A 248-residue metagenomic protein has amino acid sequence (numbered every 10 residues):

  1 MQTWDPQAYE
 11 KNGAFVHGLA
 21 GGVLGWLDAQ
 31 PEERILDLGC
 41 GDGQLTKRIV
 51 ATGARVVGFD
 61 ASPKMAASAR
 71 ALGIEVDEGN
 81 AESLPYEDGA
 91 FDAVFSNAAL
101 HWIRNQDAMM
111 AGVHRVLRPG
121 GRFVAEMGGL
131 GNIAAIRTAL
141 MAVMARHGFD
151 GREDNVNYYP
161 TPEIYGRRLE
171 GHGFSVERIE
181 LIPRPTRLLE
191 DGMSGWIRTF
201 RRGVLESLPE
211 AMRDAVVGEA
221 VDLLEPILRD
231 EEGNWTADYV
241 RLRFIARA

Functional and structural regions predicted by a protein language model:
M1-E33, Q44-R48, M65-S68: Conserved class I S-adenosyl-L-methionine
R34-L84, A93: Class I SAM-dependent methyltransferase SAM/SAH-binding core
A93-Q106: A short SAM/SAH-binding and catalytic strip from SAM-dependent methyltransferases
D107-R122: A short glycine-rich, Lys/Arg-flanked "PGG" loop and its adjoining helix->strand segment in the class I
R122-H147: Conserved class I S-adenosyl-L-methionine
Y158-H172: Short alpha-helix
H172, E177-E232: C-terminal helical/coil "lid" or tail adjacent to the Rossmann-like core of SAM-dependent
L242-A248: Core SAM-dependent methyltransferase catalytic element
